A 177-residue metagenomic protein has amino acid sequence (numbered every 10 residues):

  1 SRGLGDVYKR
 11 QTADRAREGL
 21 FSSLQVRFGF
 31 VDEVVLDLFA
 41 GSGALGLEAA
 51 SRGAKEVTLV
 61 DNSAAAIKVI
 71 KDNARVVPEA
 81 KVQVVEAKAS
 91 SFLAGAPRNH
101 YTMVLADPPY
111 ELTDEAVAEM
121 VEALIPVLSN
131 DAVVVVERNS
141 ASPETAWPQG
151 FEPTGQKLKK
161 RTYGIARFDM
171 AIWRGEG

Functional and structural regions predicted by a protein language model:
S1-Y8: Short, small-residue-biased leader/transition segments that mark boundaries at the very start of proteins
S23-V31, P126: Glycine-rich helix-loop-beta junction characteristic of Rossmann-like nucleotide cofactor-binding loops
V31-F39: Conserved class I S-adenosyl-L-methionine
F39-G41, D107: Conserved S-adenosyl-L-methionine
S42-K55: Conserved SAM-binding loop of SAM-dependent methyltransferases across substrates and taxa, primarily the Class I
S63: Conserved SAM/SAH-binding beta-strand->alpha-helix loop
K68-R98: S-adenosyl-L-methionine
L93-L158, T162-R167: S-adenosylmethionine
